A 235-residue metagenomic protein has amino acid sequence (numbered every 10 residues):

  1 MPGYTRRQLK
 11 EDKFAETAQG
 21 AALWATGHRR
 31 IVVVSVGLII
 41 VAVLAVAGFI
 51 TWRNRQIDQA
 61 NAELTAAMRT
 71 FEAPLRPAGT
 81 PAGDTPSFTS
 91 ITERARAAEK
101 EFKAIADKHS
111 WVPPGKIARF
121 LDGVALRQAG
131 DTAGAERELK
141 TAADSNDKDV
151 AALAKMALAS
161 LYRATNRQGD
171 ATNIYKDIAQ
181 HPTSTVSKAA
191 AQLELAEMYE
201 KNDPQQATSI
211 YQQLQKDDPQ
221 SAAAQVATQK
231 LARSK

Functional and structural regions predicted by a protein language model:
M1-L38: N-terminal positive-inside, membrane-proximal cytosolic segments immediately preceding the first
T92, A129, T165, K201-N202: Structural motif corresponding to the intra-repeat A-B loop/turn of tetratricopeptide repeats
I105-G115, A143-A151, A179-K188, Q215-A227: Short solvent-exposed coil/turn linkers within tandem alpha-helical repeat scaffolds
